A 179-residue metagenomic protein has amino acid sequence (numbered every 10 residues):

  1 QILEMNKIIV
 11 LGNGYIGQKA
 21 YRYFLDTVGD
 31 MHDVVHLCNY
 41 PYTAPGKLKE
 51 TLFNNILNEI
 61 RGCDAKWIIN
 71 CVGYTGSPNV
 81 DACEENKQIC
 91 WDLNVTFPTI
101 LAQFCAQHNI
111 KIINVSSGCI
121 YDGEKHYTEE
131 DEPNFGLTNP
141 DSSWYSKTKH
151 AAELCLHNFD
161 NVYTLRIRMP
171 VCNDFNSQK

Functional and structural regions predicted by a protein language model:
Q1-E4: Short, Lys/Arg-enriched N-terminal segments with co-localized hydrophobic residues within the first ~10-30 amino acids
K7-T27: N-terminal Rossmann NAD(P)H-binding glycine-rich loop of SDR-like oxidoreductase domains
L11, L37, I68-V72, I112-G118 (+1 more regions): SDR active-site strand-loop-helix element
V28-H36: A generic structural motif
H36-N55: Rossmann-fold cofactor-recognition segment
E50-V95, A106: NAD(P)H-binding glycine-rich loop region in Rossmannoid oxidoreductase-like domains and their noncatalytic homologs
E85-D92, T96-F97, C119-L165, M169-F175: Catalytic helix-loop patch of NAD(P)-dependent Rossmann-fold dehydrogenases
H108-I110: A short helix->loop->beta-strand "cap" motif at the edges of active sites that frequently abuts
